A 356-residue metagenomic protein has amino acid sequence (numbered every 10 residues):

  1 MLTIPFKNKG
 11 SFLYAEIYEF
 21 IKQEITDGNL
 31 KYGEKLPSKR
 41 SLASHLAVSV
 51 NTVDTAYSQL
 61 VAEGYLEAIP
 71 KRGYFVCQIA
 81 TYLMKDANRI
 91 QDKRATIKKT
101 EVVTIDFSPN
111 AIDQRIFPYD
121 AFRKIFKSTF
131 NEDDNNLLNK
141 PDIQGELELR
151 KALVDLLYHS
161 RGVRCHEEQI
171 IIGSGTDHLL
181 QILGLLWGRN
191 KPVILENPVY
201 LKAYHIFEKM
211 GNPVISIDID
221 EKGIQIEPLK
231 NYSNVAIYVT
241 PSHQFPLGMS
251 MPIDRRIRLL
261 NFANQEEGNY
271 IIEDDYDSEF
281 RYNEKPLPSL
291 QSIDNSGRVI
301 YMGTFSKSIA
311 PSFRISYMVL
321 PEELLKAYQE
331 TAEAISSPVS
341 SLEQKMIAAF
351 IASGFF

Functional and structural regions predicted by a protein language model:
M1-K127, E323, E333-S340, A348-I351: N-terminal basic, amphipathic alpha-helical segments
I79-Q91, I116, R164, I226-L229 (+1 more regions): Acidic anion/phosphate-binding donor-loop and adjacent secondary structure in glycosyltransferase catalytic cores
F107, I271-I272: Residue-level marker for buried hydrophobic side chains located in beta-strands that build the well-ordered beta-sheet
N110-Q114, D177, V199-L201, K222 (+5 more regions): Short, solvent-exposed loop/turn segments at secondary-structure junctions
K127-N131, V154-Y158, A348, A352: Amphipathic, well-packed alpha-helical segments that form the structural scaffold of globular domains
N136-E267, S278-E279, K285-I293: Conserved core of the PLP fold type I
L195, I272-E273: Hydrophobic residues in beta-strands of the RecA-like P-loop NTPase core, especially within AAA+ ATPase
I300-G303, K307-F356: PLP-dependent aminotransferase class I/II
